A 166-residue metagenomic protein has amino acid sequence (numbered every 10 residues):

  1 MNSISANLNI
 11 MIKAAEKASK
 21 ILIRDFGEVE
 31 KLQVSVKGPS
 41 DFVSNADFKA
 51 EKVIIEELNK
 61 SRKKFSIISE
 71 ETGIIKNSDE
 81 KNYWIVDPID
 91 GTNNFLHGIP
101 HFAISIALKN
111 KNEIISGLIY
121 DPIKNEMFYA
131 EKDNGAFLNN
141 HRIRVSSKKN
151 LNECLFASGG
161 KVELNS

Functional and structural regions predicted by a protein language model:
M1-I89: N-terminal subdomain of lithium-sensitive/metallo-dependent phosphomonoesterases centered on the IMPase/IPPase/PAP
L22, D47, L58, T92 (+3 more regions): Residue-level signal for inorganic ion chemistry
V29, F102, A130-N134: A short, compositionally biased
K63, P100-F102, N152-C154: A generic structural signal for short beta-strands and their flanking turns/coil linkers
K76-N77, N93-L96, M127: Conserved protein kinase catalytic core
N82-I123: Glycine-rich active-site/cofactor-binding loop and its immediate structural neighborhood
A107-S166: Acidic beta-strand-loop-alpha-helix segment within the catalytic core of divalent metal-dependent phosphate-processing
